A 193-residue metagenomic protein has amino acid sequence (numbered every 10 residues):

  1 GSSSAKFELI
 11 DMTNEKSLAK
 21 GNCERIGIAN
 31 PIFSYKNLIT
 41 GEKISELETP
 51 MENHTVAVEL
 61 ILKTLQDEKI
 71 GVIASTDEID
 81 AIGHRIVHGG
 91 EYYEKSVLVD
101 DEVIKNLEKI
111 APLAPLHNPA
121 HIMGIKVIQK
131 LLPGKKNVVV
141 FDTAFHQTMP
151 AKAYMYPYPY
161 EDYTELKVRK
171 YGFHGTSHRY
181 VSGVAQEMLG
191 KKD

Functional and structural regions predicted by a protein language model:
S4-M51: Short glycine-rich, Thr/Ser-proximal phosphate-binding strand/loop in the N-terminal lobe of ATP-dependent enzymes
I10-E15, K95-K105, K152-D162, M188: A glycine- and small-aliphatic-rich helix-loop capping segment at beta-alpha/alpha-beta transitions that lines
S17, M51-T55, E59, V97 (+4 more regions): Electropositive phosphate-/nucleotide-binding environments in soluble metabolic enzymes
C23, I82, D142: Residue-level signal for inorganic ion chemistry
G41-R85: Glycine-rich, N-terminal phosphate-binding loop and its surrounding beta-alpha-beta segment
K43-L47, N106-A111, T164-V168: Short glycine/proline- and acidic residue-enriched helix-loop micro-motifs that form flexible lids or anion-recognition
L65, G71-H117, F145-A153: Short beta-strand-loop/turn "lid" adjacent to the catalytic site in phosphate-handling enzymes
I122-D193: ATP-dependent carbohydrate kinase catalytic cores
